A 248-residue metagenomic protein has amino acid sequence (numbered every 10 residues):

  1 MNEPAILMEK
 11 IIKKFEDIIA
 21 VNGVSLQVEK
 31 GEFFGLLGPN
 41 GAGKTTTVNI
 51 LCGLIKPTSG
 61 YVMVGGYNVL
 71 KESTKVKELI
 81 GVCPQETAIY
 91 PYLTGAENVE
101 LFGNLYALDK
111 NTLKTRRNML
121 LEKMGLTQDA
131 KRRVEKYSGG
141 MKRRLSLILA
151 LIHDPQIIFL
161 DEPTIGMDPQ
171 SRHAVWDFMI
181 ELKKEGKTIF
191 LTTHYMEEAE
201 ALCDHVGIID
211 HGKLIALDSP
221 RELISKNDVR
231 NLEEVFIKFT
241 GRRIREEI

Functional and structural regions predicted by a protein language model:
E100, N104, N111-D129: Conserved ABC ATPase "signature" region
D154: Conserved catalytic motifs of ABC-family nucleotide-binding domains
I158-D161: Catalytic Walker B motif of ABC-type/P-loop ATPase nucleotide-binding domains
L217-D218: ABC ATPase "signature
